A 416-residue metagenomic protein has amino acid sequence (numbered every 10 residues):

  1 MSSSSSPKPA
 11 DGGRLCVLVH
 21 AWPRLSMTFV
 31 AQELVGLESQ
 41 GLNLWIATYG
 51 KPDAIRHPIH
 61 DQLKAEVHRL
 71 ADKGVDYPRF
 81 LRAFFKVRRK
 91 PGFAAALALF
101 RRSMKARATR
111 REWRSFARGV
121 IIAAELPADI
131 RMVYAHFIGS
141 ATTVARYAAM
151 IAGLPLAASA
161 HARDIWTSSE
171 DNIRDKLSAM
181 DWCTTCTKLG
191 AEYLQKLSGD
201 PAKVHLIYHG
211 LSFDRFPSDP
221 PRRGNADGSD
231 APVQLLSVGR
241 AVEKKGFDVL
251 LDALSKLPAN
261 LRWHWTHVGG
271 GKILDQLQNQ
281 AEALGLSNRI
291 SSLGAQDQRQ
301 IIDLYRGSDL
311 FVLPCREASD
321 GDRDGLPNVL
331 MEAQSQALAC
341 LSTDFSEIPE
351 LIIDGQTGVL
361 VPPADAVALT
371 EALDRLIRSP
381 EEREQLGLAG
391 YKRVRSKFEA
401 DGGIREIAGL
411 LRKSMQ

Functional and structural regions predicted by a protein language model:
S169-D171, Q195, L211-A231: Acidic anion/phosphate-binding donor-loop and adjacent secondary structure in glycosyltransferase catalytic cores
L189, G210: Carbohydrate-associated surface elements
R222-S255, T266: Conserved donor-binding/catalytic core segment of Leloir-type glycosyltransferases
V268, D275-R299: Nucleotide-activated donor-binding/catalytic signature segment of Leloir-type glycosyltransferases, i.e., the conserved
A295-Q296, D303-S308: Short alpha-helical donor nucleotide-sugar binding micro-motif in glycosyltransferases
R306-G321, L338: Acidic donor-binding loop of glycosyltransferase active sites
L330-S335, A339-S342, I352: Short hydrophobic beta-strand element within catalytic cores of glycosyltransferases and related nucleotide-activated
D354-G355, V359-A366, R375-E381: Conserved acidic donor-binding segment of nucleotide-sugar-dependent glycosyltransferases
